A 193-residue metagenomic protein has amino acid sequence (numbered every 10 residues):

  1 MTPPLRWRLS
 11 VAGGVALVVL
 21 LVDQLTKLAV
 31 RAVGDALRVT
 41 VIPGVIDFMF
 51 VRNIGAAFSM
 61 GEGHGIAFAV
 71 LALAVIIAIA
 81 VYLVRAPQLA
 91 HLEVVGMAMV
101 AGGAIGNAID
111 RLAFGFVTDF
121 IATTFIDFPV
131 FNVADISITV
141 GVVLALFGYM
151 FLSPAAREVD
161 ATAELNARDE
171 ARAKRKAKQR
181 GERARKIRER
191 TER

Functional and structural regions predicted by a protein language model:
M1-R193: Alpha-helical transmembrane bundles and membrane-interface segments of multipass inner-membrane proteins
